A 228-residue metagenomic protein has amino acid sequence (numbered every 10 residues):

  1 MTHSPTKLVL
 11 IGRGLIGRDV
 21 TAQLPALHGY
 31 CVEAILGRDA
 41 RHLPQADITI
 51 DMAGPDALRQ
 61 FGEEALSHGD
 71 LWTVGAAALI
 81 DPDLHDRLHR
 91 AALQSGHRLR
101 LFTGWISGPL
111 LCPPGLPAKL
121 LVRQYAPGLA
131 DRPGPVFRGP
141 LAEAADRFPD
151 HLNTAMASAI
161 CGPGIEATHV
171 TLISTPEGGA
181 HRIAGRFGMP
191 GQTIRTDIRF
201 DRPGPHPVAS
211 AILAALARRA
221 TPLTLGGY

Functional and structural regions predicted by a protein language model:
S4, S67-W72, A91-G96: Short, surface-exposed connector motifs at secondary-structure boundaries
K7-A22: Glycine-rich adenosine-cofactor-binding loop
G14-I16, A77-P82, T103-P109: Gly/Ser/Thr-rich loops at beta-strand to alpha-helix junctions that form or flank small-molecule/cofactor-binding
H28-A34, G226: A generic structural motif
E33-Q45: Short acidic low-complexity segments
P44-I48, M52-G75, D81: Rossmann-fold NAD(P) dinucleotide-binding segment
A76-H97: Rossmann-fold NAD(P)-binding glycine/threonine-rich loop
H97-R100, W105-Y228: Active-site-lining helix/loop region of Rossmann-like oxidoreductase modules
